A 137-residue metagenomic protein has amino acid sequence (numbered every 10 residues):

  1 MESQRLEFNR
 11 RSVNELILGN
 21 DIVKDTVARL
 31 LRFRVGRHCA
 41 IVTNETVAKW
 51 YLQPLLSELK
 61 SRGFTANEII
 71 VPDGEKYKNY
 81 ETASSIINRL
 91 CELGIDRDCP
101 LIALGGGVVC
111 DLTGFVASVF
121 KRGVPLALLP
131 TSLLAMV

Functional and structural regions predicted by a protein language model:
M1-C99: ATP/NTP phosphate-donor binding region
K78-V137: Glycine/threonine-rich beta-strand-loop-alpha-helix active-site module that forms ligand/phosphate-binding
